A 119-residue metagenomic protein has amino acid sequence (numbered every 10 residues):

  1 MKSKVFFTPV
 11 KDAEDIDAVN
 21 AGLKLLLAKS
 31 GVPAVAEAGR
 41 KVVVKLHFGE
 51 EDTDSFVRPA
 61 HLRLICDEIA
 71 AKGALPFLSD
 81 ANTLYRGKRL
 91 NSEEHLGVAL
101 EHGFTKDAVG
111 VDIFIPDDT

Functional and structural regions predicted by a protein language model:
M1-T119: N-terminal and secondary-structure boundary signal
